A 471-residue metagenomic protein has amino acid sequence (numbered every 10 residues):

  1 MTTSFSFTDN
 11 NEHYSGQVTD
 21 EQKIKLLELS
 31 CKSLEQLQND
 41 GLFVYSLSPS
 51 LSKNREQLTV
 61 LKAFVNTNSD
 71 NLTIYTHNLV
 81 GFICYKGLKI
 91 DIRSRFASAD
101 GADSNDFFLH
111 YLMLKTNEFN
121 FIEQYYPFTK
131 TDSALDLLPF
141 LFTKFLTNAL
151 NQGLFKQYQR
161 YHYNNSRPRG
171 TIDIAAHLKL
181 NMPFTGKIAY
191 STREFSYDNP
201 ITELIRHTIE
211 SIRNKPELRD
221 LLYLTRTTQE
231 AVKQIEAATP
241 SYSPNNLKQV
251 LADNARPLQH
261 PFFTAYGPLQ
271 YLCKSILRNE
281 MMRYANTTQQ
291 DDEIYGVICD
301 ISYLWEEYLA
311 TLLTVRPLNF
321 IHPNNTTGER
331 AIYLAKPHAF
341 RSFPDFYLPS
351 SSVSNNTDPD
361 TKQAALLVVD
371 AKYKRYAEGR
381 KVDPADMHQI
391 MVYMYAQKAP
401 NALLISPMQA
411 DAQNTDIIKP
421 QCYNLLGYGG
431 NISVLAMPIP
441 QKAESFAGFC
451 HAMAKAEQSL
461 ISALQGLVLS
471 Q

Functional and structural regions predicted by a protein language model:
M1-N54, T288-Q471: Catalytic core segments in nucleotide and nucleic-acid processing enzymes
T3-T287, D291, Y295: Residue(s) in the substrate-gating loop at a strand-loop-helix junction that position the organic substrate next
